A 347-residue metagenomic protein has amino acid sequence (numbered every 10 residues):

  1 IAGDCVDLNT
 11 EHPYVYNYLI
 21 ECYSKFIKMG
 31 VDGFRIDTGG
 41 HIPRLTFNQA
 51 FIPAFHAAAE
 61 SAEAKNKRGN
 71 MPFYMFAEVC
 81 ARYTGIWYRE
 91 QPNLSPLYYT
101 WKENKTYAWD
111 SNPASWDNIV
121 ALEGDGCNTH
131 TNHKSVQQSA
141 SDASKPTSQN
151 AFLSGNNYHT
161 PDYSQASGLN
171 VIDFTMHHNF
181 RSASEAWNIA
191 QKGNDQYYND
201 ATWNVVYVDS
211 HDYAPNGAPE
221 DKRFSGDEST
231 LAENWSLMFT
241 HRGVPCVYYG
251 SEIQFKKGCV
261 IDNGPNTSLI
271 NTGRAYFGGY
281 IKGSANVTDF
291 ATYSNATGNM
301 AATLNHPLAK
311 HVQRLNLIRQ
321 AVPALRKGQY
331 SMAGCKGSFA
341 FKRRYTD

Functional and structural regions predicted by a protein language model:
I1-M29, G39: Active-site-adjacent "subsite" loops/lids of carbohydrate-active enzymes
D4, V206-V208, C246-Y248, Q254-F255 (+1 more regions): Short hydrophobic-aromatic micro-motifs
Y18, Y207, Y248-Y249, F341: Aromatic side chains
E21-S24, D32-N204, D221-E228, N234-T240 (+3 more regions): Active-site-proximal helices and loops of the catalytic beta/alpha 8
V208-R223: Short, basic, glycine/proline-bearing loop/turn elements
S210-Y213, E228, L237, P245-Y249: Glycine-rich, aromatic-lined ligand/substrate-binding cores of catalytic and carbohydrate-binding domains
N216, G243, Q320: Residue-level marker of positions within ordered structural domains that often coincide with functionally constrained
V247, K327-G328: Short, hydrophobic secondary-structure boundary micro-motifs
